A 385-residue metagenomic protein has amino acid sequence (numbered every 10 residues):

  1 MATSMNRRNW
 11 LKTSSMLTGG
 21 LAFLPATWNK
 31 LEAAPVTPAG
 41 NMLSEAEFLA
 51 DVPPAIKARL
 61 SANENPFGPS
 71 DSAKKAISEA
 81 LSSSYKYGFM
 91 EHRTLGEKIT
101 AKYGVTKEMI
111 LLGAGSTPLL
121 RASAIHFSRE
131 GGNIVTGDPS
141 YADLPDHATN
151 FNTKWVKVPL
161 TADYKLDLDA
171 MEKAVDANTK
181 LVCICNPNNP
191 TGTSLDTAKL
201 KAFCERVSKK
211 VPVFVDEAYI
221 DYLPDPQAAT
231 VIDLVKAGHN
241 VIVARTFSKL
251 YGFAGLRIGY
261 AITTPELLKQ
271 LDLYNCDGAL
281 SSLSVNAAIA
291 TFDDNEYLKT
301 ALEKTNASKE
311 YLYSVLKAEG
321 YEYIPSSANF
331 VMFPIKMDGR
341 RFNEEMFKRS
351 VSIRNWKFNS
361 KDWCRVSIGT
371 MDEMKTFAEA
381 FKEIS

Functional and structural regions predicted by a protein language model:
M1-G19: N-terminal secretory signal peptides and thylakoid transit peptides that target proteins across membranes
A26-K86: N-terminal "arm"/small-domain region of PLP-dependent enzymes with the aminotransferase-like
S84, T94-N133: Phosphate-binding glycine-rich loop
H126-H147: Conserved PLP-anchoring active-site segment centered on the Schiff-base-forming lysine
L168-A177, P190-V213, E217-L250: Active-site pre-lysine segment of PLP-dependent enzymes
N240-K317, Y321-I324: PLP-dependent aminotransferase class I/II
E310, K317-E383: Conserved C-terminal alpha-helix-loop-beta "cap" of PLP-dependent enzymes that closes/shapes the active-site mouth
